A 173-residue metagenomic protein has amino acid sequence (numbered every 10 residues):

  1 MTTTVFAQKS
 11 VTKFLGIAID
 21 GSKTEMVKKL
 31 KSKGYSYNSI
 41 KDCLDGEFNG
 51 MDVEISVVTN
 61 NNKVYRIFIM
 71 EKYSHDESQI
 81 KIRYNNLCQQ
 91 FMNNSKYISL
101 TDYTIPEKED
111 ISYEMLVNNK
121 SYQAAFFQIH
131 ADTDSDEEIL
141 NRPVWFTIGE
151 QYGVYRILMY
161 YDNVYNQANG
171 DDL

Functional and structural regions predicted by a protein language model:
T3-A7: Sec/Tat signal peptide C-region and signal peptidase I cleavage site
Q8-D42, K72-L173: Non-cytosolic coordination micro-motifs
L30-I67: N-terminal, post-signal-peptide region of Sec/Tat-exported proteins
